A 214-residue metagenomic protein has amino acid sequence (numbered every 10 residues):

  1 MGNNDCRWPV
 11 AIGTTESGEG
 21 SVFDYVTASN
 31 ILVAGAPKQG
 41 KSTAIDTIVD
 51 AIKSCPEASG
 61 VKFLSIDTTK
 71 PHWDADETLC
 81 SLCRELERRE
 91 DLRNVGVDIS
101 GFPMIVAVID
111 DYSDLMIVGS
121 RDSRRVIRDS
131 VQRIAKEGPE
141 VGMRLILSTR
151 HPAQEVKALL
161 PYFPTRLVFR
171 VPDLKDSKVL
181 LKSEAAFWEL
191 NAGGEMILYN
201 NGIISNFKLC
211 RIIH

Functional and structural regions predicted by a protein language model:
M1-L181, F187-L190, L198-I212: P-loop NTPase catalytic phosphate-binding loop
